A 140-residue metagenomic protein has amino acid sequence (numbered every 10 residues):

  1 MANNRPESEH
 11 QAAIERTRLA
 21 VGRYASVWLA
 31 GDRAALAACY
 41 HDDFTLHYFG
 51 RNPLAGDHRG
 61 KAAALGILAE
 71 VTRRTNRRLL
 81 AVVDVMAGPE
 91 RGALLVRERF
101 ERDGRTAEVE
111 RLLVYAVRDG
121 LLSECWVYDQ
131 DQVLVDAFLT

Functional and structural regions predicted by a protein language model:
M1-A38, D42, L139: Short, low-complexity N-terminal intrinsically disordered segments enriched in polar/charged residues
A2-A13, L65-T140: A beta-strand edge to alpha-helix "cap/lid" segment located at domain peripheries
A13-A25, T45-H47, K61-I67, L121-L122: Short charge-dense sequence patches
L19-W28, G50-L54, L68-T72, L95 (+1 more regions): Short, mixed-charge, low-aromatic patches
R33-P89: A solvent-exposed, acidic/Ser-Thr-rich amphipathic alpha-helical stretch
